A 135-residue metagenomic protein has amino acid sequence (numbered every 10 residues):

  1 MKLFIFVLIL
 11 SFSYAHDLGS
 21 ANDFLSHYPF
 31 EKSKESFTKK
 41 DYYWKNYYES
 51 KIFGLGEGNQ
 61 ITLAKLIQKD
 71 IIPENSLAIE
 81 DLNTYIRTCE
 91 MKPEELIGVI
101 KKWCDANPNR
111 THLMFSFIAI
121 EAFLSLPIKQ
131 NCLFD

Functional and structural regions predicted by a protein language model:
K2-S13: Sec-dependent N-terminal signal peptides
L3, K39-W44, N107, T111: Conserved aromatic-histidine-acidic binding/catalytic patches
H16-G98: Short N-proximal segments of mature Sec-exported proteins
F53-Q60, A64, D105-P108, F123-I128: Sec-exported extracytoplasmic/periplasmic mature domains
L96-A106: Short helix/strand-capping connector loops at secondary-structure junctions
P108-D135: C-terminal partner/receptor-binding element of secreted or periplasmic proteins
